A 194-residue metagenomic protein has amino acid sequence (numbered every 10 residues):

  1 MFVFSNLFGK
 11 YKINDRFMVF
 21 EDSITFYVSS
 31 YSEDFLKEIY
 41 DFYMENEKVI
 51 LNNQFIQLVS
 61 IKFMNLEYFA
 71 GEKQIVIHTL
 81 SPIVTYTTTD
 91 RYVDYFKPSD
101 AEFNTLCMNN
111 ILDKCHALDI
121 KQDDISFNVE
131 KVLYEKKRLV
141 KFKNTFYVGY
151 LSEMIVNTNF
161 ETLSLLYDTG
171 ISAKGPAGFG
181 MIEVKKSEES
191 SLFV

Functional and structural regions predicted by a protein language model:
M1-V194: RNA-interacting cores
